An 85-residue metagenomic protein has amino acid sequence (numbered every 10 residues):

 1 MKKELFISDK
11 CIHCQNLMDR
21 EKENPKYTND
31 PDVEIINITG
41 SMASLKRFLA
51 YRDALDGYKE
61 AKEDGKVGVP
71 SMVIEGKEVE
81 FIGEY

Functional and structural regions predicted by a protein language model:
M1-I38: Local sequence-structure signature of Cys/Sec-based thiol-disulfide redox active-site neighborhoods
Q15, L45, F81-E84: Short glycine-/acidic-enriched loop or helix-start segments at secondary-structure transitions that form or flank
E23-K26, R52-G57: Short, low-complexity, polar/charged sequence segments that are solvent-exposed and flexible
N24-Y27, K46, A61, Y85: A generic "cationic amphipathic patch" detector
N29, G65-G68: Residue-level preference for short coil/turn positions at secondary-structure junctions
D30-A54: Thiol-based oxidoreductase modules, predominantly thioredoxin-like and allied folds used for disulfide exchange
A54-K66: Short, internal strand/loop/helix patches that form the active-site neighborhood or redox-interaction surface
V67-Y85: Non-catalytic, surface beta->alpha helical segment in thiol-disulfide oxidoreductase systems
